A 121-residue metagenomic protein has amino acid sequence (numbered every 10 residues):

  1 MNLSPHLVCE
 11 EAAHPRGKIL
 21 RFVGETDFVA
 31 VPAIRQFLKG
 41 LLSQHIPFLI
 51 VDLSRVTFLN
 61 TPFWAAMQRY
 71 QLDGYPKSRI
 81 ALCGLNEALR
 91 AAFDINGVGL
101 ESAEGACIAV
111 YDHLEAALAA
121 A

Functional and structural regions predicted by a protein language model:
M1-L49, L53-R55, Q68-A121: STAS-like cytosolic regulatory interaction modules
